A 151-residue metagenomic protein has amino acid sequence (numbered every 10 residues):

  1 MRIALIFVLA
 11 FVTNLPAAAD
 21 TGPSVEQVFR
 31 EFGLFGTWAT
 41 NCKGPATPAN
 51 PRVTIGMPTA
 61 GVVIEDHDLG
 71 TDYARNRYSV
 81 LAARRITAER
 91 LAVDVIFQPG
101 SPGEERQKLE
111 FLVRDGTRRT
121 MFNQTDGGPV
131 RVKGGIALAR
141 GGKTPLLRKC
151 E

Functional and structural regions predicted by a protein language model:
A4-N14: Bacterial N-terminal signal peptides
L15-A19: Sec/Tat signal peptide C-region and signal peptidase I cleavage site
D20-P23, N123-E151: Edge beta-strand at a domain terminus
T21-T37: N-terminal helix-cap/turn-to-beta initiation motif at the start of protein domains
G44-R90: N-terminal glycine/threonine-rich, aromatic-flanked beta-hairpin/loop signature
P51-P58, R77-R85, V95-F97, R106-D115 (+1 more regions): Hydrophobic/aromatic beta-strand elements that line small-molecule binding cavities or substrate pockets in beta-rich
A88-L138: Surface-exposed, polar helix/loop patches in the mature regions of secreted/periplasmic/lumenal proteins that form
